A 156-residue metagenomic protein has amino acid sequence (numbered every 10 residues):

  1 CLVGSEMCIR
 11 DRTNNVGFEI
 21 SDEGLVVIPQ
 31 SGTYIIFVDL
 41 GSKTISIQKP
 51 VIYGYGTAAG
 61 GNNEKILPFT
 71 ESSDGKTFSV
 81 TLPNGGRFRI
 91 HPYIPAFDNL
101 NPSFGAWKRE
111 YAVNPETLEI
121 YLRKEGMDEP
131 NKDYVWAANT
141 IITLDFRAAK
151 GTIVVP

Functional and structural regions predicted by a protein language model:
S5-P156: Insoluble glucan recognition modules
